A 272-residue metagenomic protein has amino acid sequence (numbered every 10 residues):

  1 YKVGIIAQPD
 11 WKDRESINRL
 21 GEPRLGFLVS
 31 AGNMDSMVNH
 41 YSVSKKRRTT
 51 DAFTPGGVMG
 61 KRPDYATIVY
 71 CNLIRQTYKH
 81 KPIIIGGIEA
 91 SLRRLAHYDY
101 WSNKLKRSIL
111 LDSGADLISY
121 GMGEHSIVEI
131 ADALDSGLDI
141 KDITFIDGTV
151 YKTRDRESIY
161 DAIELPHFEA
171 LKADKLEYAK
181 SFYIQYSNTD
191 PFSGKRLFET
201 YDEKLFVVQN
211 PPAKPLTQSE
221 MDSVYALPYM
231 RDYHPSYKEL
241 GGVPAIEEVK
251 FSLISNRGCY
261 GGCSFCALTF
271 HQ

Functional and structural regions predicted by a protein language model:
Y1-V3: Basic, amphipathic N-terminal segments that precede the first structured/catalytic domain
A7-D202, Q209: Glycine-rich beta-alpha loop elements in corrinoid/cobalamin-binding modules across cobalamin-dependent enzymes
N39-H40, L95-A96, V224, F265-L268: Short, solvent-exposed loop/turn and secondary-structure capping segments
G56-D64, K214, S252, N256: Short acidic-aromatic active-site loops that bind/stabilize oxyanions
D116, V224, C259: Conserved, mostly hydrophobic/aromatic
E220-V249: Short, charged low-complexity linear segments at domain edges
L240-A267: N-terminal pre-triad scaffold of radical SAM enzymes
F270-Q272: Conserved non-cysteine loop/helix-boundary elements of the Radical SAM core domain that shape
